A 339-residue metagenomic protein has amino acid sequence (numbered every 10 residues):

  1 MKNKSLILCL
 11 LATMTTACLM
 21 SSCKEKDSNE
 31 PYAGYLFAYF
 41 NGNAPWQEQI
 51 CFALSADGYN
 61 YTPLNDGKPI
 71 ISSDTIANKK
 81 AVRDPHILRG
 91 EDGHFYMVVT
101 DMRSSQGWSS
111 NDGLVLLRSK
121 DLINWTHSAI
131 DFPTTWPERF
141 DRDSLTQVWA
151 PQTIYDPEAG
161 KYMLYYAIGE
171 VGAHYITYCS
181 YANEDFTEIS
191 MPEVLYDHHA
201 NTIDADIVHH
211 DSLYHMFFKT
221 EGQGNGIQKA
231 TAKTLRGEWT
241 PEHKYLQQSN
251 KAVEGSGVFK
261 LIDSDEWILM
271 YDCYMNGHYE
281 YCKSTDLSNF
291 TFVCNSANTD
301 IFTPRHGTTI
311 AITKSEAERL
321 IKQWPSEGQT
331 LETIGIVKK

Functional and structural regions predicted by a protein language model:
M1-N29: Bacterial Sec-dependent N-terminal signal peptides
C23-V148, I154-A252, L261-E266, Y271-K339: Beta-rich carbohydrate-recognition and catalytic domains
G257-F259: Conserved interaction-surface patches within small, structured recognition/assembly domains
